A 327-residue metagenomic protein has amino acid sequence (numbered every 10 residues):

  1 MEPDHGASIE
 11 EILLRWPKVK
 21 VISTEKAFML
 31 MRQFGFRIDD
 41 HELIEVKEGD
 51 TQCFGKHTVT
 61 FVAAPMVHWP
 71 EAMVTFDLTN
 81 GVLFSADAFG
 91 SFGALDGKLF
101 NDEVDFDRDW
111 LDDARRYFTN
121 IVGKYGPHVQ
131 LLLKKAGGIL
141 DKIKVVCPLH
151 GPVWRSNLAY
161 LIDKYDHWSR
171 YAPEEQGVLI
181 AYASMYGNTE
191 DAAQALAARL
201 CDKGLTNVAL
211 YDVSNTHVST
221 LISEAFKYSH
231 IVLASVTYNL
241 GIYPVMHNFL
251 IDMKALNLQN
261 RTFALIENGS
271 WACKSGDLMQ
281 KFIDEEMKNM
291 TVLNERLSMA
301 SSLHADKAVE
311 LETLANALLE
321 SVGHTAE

Functional and structural regions predicted by a protein language model:
M1-Q52: Active-site HxH/HxHxD metal-binding segment of metal-dependent hydrolases
E2, T75, D87, V129 (+1 more regions): Divalent metal-coordination and catalytic microenvironments
F34-V104: Catalytic core of the metallo-beta-lactamase
H57, G81-F84, V145, G177 (+2 more regions): Structural motif
S85, L149, A181-A183, I266: Short hydrophobic segments within beta-strands
L95, F106-V146, G151-V153, A195-A209 (+1 more regions): FMN-binding flavodoxin-like domain, especially the glycine-rich phosphate-binding loop
V145-E174: Short N-terminal or domain-adjacent regulatory/targeting segments
Q176-I222: Long, well-ordered mid-to-C-terminal structural blocks that present hydrophobic/aromatic surfaces
